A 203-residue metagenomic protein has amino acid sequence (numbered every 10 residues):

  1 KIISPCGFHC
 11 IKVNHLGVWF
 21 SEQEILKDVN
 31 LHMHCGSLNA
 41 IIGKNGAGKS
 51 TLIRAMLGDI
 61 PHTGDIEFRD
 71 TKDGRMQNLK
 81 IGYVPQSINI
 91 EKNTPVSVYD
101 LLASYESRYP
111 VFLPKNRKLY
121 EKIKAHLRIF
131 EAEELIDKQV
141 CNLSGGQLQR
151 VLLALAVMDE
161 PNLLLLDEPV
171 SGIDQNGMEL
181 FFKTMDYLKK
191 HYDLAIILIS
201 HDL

Functional and structural regions predicted by a protein language model:
I11, L26-D28: Conserved structural motif at the start of ABC-family nucleotide-binding domains
I42-K44: The feature captures the beta-strand-to-loop junction immediately N-terminal to the Walker
R117-L135: Conserved ABC ATPase "signature" region
Q139-L143: Conserved ABC ATPase signature
E160: Conserved catalytic motifs of ABC-family nucleotide-binding domains
L164-E168: Catalytic Walker B motif of ABC-type/P-loop ATPase nucleotide-binding domains
S200-H201: H-loop/switch region of ABC-family ATPase nucleotide-binding domains
